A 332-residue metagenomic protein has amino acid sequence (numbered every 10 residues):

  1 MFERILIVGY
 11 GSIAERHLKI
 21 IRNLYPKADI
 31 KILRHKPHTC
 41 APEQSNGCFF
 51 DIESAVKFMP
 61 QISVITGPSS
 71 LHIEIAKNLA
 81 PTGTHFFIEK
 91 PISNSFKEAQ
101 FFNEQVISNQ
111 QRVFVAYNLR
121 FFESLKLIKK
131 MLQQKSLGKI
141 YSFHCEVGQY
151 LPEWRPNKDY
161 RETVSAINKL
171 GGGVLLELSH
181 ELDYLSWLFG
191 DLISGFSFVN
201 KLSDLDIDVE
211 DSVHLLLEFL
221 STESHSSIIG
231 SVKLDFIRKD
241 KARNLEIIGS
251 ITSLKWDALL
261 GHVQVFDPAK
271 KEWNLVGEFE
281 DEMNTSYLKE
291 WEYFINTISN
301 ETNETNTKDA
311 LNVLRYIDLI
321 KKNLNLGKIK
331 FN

Functional and structural regions predicted by a protein language model:
M1-Q44: N-terminal Rossmann-like dinucleotide-binding module
Y25, L176, L182-H262, W291-E301: Contiguous beta-strand/loop segments that form the cofactor/metal-binding neighborhood of enzyme cores
P26-A28, T82-T84, N109-R112, H225-I228: A short helix->loop->beta-strand "cap" motif at the edges of active sites that frequently abuts
Q44-Q105: Beta-loop-alpha module in the N-terminal Rossmann-like domain of NAD(P)-dependent dehydrogenases, especially those
I62-G67, Q134, L220, Y293-N332: C-terminal helix-rich "cap/oligomerization" subdomain common to oxidoreductases
I88-E89, V113-V115, W256: Hydrophobic residues in well-ordered beta-strands that form the structural core
F101-L119, K139-F143: Rossmann-fold dehydrogenase core element
F122-F198, S203-L205: Predominantly a Rossmann-like dinucleotide-binding segment in NAD(P)-dependent oxidoreductases
